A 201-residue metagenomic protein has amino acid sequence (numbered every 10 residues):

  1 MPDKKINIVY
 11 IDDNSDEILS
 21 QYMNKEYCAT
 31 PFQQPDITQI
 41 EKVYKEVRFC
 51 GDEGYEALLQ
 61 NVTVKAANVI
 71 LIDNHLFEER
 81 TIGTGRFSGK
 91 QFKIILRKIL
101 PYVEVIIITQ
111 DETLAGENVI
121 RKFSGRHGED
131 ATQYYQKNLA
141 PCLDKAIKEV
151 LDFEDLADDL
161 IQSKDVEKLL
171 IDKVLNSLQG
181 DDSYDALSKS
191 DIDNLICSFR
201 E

Functional and structural regions predicted by a protein language model:
P2-D3, M23-P31, N61-T63, Q91-P101 (+1 more regions): Short, surface-exposed basic-aromatic patches at helix termini and helix-loop junctions that form
K4-D36, E41: Conserved acidic segment of CheY-like receiver
I6, D12-D13, A66, D73 (+2 more regions): Secondary-structure boundary/capping motif
T38-G51: Conserved BB-loop
R48-I99, Q110: Conserved phosphotransfer microenvironments
E79, G83-F87, Q91, K98-I161: Alpha4 helix (beta4-alpha4-beta5 surface) of REC/receiver domains from two-component response regulators
L151-E201: C-terminal output/effector regions of signal-responsive regulators
